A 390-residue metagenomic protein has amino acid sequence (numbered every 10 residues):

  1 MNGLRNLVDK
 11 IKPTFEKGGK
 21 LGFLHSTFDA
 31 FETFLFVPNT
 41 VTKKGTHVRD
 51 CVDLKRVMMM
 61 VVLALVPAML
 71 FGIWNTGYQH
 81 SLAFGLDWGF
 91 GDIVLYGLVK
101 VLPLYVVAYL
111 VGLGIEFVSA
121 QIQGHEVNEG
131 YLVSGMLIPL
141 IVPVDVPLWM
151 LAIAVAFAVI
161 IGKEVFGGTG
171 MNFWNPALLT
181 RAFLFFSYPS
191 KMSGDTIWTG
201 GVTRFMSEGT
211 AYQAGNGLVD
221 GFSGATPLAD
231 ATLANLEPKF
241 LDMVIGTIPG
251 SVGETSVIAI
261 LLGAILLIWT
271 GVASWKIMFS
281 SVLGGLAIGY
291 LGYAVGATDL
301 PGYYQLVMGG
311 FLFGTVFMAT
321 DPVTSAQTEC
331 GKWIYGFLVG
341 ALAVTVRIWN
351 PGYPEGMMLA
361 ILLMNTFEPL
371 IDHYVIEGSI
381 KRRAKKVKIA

Functional and structural regions predicted by a protein language model:
M1-Y105, V387: N-terminal signal-anchor module of multipass membrane proteins
T42-V48, G112-Q123, I160-G170, L262-T270 (+1 more regions): C-terminal ends of transmembrane helices
M60-F71, P103-E116, Y131-G135, P139 (+15 more regions): Alpha-helical transmembrane segments in multi-pass membrane proteins
V94-L110, D145-A154, M243-V257, D299-F311: Structural signature of hydrophobic alpha-helical transmembrane segments
E126-E208: Membrane-interface helix-loop-helix junctions at boundaries between adjacent transmembrane segments
A152, F173-L178, Y303-G310, K332 (+1 more regions): Loop-to-transmembrane alpha-helix initiation sites
G170-L261: Long hydrophobic alpha-helical segments that form multi-pass transmembrane helix bundles in integral membrane proteins
M278-E329: A beta-strand-loop signature enriched in Asp, Gly, Thr, and Trp that corresponds to the sialidase/neuraminidase Asp-box
